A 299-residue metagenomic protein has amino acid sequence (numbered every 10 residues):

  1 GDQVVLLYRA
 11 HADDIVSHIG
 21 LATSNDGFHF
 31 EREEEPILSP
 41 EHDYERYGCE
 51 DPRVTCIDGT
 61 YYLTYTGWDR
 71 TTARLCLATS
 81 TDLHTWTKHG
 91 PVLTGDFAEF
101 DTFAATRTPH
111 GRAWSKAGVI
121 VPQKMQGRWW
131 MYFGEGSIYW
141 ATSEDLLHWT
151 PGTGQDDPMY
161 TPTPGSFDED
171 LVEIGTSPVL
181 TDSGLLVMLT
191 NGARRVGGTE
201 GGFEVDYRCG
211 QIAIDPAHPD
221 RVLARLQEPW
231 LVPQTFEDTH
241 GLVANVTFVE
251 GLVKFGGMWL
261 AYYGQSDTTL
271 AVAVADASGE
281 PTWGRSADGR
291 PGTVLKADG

Functional and structural regions predicted by a protein language model:
G1-Y47, C56-D170, V179-L242, G256-G299: Beta-rich carbohydrate-recognition and catalytic domains
E173: ATP/pyrophosphate-binding catalytic subdomain of soluble kinases
A244-T247: Low-complexity, glycine/alanine/valine/leucine- and proline-rich hydrophobic stretches
L252-K254: Electrostatic interaction modules used in gene-expression and signaling proteins
